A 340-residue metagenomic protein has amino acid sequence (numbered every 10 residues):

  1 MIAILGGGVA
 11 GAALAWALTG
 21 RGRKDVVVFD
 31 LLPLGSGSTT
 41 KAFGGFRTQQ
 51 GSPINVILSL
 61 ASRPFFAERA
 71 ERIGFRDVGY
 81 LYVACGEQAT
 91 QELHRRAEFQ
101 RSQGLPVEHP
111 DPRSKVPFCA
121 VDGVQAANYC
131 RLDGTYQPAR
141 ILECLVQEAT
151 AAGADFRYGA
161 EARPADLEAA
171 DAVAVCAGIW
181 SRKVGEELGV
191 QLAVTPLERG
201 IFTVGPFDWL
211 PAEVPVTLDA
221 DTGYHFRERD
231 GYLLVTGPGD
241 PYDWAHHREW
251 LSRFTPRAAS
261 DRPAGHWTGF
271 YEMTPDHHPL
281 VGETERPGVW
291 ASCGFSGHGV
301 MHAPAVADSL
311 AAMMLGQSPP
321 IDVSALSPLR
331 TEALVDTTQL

Functional and structural regions predicted by a protein language model:
A3-L5, F29, E168-W180, V184 (+1 more regions): Short hydrophobic core segments
G11-A12: N-terminal Rossmann-fold NAD(P) dinucleotide-binding loop
A17-G20, G44-F46, I73-G79, I179-P287: Active-site substrate-recognition segment that forms the wall of the catalytic cavity or substrate channel
T19-T40: Glycine-rich FAD pyrophosphate-binding loop
F43-K115, G223-H225, W250: Dinucleotide-binding Rossmann-like beta1-alpha1 core, especially the glycine-rich loop that anchors the ADP
I57-L60, Y82-E92, N128-Q147, D240-A245: Short beta-strand to alpha-helix junction loop
N128-E168, C176, W180: Helical element adjacent to the flavin cofactor pocket in flavoenzyme catalytic cores
P138, T255-L340: C-terminal catalytic lobe of FAD-dependent flavoproteins
